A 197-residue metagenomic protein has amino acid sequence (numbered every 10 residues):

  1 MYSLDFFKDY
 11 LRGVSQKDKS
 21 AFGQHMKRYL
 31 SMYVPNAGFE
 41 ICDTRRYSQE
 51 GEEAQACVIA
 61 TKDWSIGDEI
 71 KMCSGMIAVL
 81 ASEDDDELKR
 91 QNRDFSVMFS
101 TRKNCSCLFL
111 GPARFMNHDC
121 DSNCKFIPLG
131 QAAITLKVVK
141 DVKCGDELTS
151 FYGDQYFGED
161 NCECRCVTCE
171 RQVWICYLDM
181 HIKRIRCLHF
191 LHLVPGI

Functional and structural regions predicted by a protein language model:
Y2-K125: Catalytic cores of histone-lysine modification enzymes
C120-I197: C-terminal SET catalytic tail plus cysteine-rich post-SET Zn-binding segment of SAM-dependent SET-domain
